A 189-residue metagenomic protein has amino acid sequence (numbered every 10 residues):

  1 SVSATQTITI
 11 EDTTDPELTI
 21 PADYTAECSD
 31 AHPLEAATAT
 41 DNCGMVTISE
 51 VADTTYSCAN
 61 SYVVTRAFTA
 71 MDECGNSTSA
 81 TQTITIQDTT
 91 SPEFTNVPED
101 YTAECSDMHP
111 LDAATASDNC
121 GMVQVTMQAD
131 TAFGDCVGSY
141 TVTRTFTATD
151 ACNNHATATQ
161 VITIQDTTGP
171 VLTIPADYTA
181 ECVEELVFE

Functional and structural regions predicted by a protein language model:
S1-E189: Proline-threonine-serine-rich low-complexity tracts
